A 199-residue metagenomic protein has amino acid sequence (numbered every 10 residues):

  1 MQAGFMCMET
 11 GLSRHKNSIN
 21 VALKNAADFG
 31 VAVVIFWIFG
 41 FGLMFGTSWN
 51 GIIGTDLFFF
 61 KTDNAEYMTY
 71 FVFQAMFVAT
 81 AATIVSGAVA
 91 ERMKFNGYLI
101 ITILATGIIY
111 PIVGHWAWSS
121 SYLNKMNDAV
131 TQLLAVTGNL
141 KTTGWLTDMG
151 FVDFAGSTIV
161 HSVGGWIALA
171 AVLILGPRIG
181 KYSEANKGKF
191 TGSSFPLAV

Functional and structural regions predicted by a protein language model:
M1-V199: Hydrophobic alpha-helical transmembrane bundles of multi-pass membrane proteins
